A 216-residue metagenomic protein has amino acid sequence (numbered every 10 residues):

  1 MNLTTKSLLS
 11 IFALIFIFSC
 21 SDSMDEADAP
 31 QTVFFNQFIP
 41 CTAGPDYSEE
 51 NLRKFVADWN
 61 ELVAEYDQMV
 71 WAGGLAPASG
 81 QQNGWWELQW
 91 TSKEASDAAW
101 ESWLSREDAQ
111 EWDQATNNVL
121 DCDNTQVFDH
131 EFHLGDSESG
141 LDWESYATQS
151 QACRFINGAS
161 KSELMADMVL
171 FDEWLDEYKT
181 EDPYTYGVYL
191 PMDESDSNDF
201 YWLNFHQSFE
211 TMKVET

Functional and structural regions predicted by a protein language model:
M1-L9: Bacterial N-terminal signal peptides that target proteins for export
L9-I17: Bacterial N-terminal signal peptides
C20-W85, Q89-T216: Short S/T/G/P-rich N-terminal loop/turn motif that feeds into the first structured element of a domain
